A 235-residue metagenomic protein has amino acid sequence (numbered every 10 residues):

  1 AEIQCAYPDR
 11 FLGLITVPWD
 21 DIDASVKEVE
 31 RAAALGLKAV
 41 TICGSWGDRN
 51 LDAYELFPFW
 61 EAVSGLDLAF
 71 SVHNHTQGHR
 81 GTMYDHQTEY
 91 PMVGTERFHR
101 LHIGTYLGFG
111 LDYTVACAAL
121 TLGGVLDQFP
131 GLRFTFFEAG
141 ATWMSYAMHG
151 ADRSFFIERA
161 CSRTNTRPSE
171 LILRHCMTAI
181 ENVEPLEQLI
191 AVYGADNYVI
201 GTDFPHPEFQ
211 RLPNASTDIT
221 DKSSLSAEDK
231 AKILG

Functional and structural regions predicted by a protein language model:
A1-A116: Active-site gating/metal-coordination segments in enzymes
E2-A6, K27-R31, G123-G124, L132-R133 (+5 more regions): Mid-to-C-terminal alpha-helical segments outside catalytic/metal-binding sites
P8-L12, G36-V40, P130, P168-L173 (+1 more regions): Short, surface-exposed connector motifs at secondary-structure boundaries
L12-I15, V40-I42, F70-V72, F134-F136 (+2 more regions): Hydrophobic faces of well-ordered beta-strands that scaffold small-molecule active sites in alpha/beta enzyme cores
P18-I22, W46-G47, T76-G78, A141-M144 (+2 more regions): Short, solvent-exposed loop/turn segments at secondary-structure junctions
D52, H79-Y90, G140-F156, L189-Y193 (+1 more regions): Histidine/acidic-residue-rich catalytic or RNA/ligand-binding cores of hydrolases and nuclease-related proteins
F70, N74-G78, T82, T121-P168: Aromatic-lined glycan-binding groove of carbohydrate-active enzymes
F98-A116, E158-E187: Aromatic-anchored helix/helix-loop segment that forms the rim or "lid" of small-molecule/cofactor binding pockets
